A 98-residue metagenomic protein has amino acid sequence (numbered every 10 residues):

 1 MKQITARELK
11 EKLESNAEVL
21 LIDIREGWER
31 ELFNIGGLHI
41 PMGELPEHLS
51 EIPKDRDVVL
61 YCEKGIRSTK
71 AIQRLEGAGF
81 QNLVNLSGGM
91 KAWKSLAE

Functional and structural regions predicted by a protein language model:
M1-L20, I24-V59, K64-E98: Rhodanese-like catalytic fold shared by cysteine-dependent sulfurtransferases and DSP/PTP-type phosphatases
